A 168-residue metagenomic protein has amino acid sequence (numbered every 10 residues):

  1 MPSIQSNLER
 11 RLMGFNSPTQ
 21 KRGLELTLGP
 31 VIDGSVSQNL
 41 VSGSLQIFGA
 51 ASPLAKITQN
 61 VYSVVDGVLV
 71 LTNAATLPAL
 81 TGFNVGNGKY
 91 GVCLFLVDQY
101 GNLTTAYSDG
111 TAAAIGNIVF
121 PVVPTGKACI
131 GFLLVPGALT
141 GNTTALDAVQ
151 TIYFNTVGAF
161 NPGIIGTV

Functional and structural regions predicted by a protein language model:
P2-V168: Beta-strand-rich solenoidal segments
